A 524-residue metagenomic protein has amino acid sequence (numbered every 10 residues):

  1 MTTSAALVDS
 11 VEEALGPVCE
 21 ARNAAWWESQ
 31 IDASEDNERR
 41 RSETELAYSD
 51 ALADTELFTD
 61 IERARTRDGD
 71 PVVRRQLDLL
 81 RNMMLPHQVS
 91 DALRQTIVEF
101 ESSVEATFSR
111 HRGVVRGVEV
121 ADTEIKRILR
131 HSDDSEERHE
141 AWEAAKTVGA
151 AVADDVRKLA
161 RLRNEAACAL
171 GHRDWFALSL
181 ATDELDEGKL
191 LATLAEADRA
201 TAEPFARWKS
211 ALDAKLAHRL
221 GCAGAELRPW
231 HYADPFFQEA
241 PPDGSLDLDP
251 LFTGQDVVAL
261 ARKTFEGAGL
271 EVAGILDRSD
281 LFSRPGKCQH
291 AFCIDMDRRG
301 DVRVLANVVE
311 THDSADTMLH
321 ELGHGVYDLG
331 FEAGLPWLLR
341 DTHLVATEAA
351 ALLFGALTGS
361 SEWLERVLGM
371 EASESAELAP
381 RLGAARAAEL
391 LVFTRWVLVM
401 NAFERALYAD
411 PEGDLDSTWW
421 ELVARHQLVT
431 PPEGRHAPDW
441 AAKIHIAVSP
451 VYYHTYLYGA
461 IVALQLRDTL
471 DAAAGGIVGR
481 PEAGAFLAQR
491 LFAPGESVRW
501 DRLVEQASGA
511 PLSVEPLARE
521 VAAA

Functional and structural regions predicted by a protein language model:
M1-A151, V451: N-terminal helix-rich structural modules
M1-S4, Q30, E35-R40, R67 (+10 more regions): C-terminal, non-catalytic "cap/extension" segments appended to globular domains
E38-F58, L180, E184, G188 (+5 more regions): Extended, well-ordered alpha-helical scaffold/bundle regions in very large, multi-domain proteins
R116-R127, H131, R157-L305, E374-G383: Active-site-proximal, well-structured secondary-structure segments within enzyme catalytic domains
A141-V148, L180, L191, A240-P250 (+5 more regions): Glycine- and acidic
L194-P204, D341-E377: Post-HExxH zinc-binding segment in Zn-dependent metallohydrolases
D280-Q289, L339-A349: Beta-rich nucleic-acid/ligand-interaction surfaces
E310-F331, E348-L352: Active-site recognition of the HExxH zinc-binding catalytic motif
